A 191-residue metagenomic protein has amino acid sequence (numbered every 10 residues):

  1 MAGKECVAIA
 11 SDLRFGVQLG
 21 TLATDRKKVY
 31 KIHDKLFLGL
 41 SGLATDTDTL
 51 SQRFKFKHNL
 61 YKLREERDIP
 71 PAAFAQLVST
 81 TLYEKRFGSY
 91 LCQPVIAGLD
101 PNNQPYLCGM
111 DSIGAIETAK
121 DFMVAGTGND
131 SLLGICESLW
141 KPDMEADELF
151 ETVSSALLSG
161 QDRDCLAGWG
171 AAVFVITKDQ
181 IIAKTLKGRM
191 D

Functional and structural regions predicted by a protein language model:
M1-D191: Long, low-complexity N-terminal extensions
